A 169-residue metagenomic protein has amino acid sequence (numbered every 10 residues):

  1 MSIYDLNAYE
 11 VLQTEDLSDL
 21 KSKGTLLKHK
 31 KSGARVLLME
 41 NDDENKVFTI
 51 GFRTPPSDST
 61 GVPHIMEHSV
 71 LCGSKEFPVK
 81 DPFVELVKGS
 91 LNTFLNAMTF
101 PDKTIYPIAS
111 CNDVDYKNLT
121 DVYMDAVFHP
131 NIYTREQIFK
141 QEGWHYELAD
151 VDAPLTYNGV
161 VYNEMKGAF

Functional and structural regions predicted by a protein language model:
M1-D43: N- or domain-start disorder-to-order transition segments that initiate the globular core
Y4-L6, P78, C111-V114, Y133 (+2 more regions): Short coil/turn linker and secondary-structure boundary residues
V11-Q13, K46-R53, Y106, L155-E164: Short N-terminal helix-initiation segments at or just after the protein's N-terminus
S22, E40-D125, H129-P130, E136-I138: M16/MPP (pitrilysin/insulinase) zinc-metallopeptidase core fold and M16-derived inactive scaffolds
G24, G33-R35, V47, K103 (+1 more regions): A residue-level signal for beta-strand positions that form part of recognition/binding surfaces within mature
A34-R35, S90-L91, H145, Y162-N163: Short alpha-helical segments and helix-capping/turn motifs at coil-helix boundaries
P130-M165: Acidic/histidine-enriched alpha-helical segments
F169: Conserved, non-catalytic sequence blocks in retroelement Pol enzymes and Pol-derived host proteins
